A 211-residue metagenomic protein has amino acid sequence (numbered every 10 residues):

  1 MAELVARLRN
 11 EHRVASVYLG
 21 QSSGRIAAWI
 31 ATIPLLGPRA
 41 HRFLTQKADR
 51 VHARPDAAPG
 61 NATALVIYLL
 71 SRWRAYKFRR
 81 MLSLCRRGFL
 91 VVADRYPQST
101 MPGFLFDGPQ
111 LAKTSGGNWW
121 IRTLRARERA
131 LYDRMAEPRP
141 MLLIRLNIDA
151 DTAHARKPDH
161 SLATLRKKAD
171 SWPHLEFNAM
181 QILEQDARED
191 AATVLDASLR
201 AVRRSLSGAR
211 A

Functional and structural regions predicted by a protein language model:
E3-G60: N-terminal phosphate/diphosphate-binding loop that engages ATP/GTP or pyrophosphate donors across diverse enzyme folds
R9, C85-R86, E176: Anion (oxyanion) recognition and catalysis
A15-Y18, V91-A93, R145, E184: A structural signal for short, well-ordered beta-strand segments and their strand-loop junctions that often border
I26-A31, G103-L105, A197: Short aromatic-enriched loop/helix-cap "lid" or pocket-rim segments at secondary-structure transitions that line
W29, A58-K77: A transmembrane-helix-recognition feature enriched in membrane-embedded lipid enzymes and envelope glyco-/phospholipid
T32-L36, P109-L111, L162-A163, A201-V202: Short, hinge-like loop/turn segments at secondary-structure boundaries
Y68-S161: ATP-dependent NMP and nucleoside kinases share a basic, alpha-helical "lid"
M141-R145, A150-A211: NTP-dependent small-molecule kinase module
